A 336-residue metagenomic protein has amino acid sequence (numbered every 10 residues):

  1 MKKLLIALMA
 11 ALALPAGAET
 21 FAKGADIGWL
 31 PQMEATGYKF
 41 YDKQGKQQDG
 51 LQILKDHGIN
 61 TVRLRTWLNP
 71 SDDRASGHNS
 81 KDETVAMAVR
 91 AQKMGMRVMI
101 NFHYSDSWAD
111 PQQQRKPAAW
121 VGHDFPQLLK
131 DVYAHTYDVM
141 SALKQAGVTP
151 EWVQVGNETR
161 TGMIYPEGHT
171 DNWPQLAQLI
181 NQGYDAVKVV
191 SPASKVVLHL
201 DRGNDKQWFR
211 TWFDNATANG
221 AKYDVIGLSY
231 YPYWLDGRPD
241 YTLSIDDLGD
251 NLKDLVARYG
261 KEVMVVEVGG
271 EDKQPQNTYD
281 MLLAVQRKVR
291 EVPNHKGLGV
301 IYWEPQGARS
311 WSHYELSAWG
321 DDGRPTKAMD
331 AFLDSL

Functional and structural regions predicted by a protein language model:
M1-L4: Positively charged n-region of N-terminal signal peptides that target proteins for export
M9-G17: Hydrophobic h-region of N-terminal signal peptides that target proteins for export in Gram-negative bacteria
E19, D49-G58, A86-R97, S141-V148 (+4 more regions): Acidic (Asp/Glu)-rich catalytic clusters
E19-R97, H103-V132, D138: N-terminal substrate-binding region of glycoside hydrolase catalytic domains
K23-A25, V62-L64, V98-F102, E151-V155 (+4 more regions): Hydrophobic faces of well-ordered beta-strands that scaffold small-molecule active sites in alpha/beta enzyme cores
I27-L30, W67-N69, H103-S107, V155-R160 (+4 more regions): Active-site beta-loop-alpha junctions enriched in small/polar residues
A35-K39, D250, D254-G260, D272-L336: Aromatic-rich peripheral "rim/lid" segments of glycoside hydrolase catalytic domains that contact and position glycan
G77-V85, A109-A216, G220-Y223, L235-D250 (+2 more regions): Active-site cleft segment of glycoside hydrolase catalytic domains centered on the general acid/base Glu
